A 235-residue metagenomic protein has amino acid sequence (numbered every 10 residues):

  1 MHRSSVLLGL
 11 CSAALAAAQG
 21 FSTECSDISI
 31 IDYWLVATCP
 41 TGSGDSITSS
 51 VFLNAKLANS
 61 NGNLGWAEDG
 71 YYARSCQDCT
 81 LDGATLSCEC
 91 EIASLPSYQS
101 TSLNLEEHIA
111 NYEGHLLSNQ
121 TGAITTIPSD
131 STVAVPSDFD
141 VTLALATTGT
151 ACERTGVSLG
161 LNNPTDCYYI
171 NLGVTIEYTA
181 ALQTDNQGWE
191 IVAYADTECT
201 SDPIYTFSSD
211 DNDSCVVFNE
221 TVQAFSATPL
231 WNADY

Functional and structural regions predicted by a protein language model:
M1-Q19: Fungal secretory targeting signals
A17-Q19, E24-D27, S43, S49-S60 (+4 more regions): Compact beta-sheet-dominated domain cores in extracellular/mature segments
I28-W34, D78-T85: Short, ordered beta-strand-loop transition motifs
P40: Acidic/polar N-terminal loop/beta-strand segments that form early-domain functional surfaces
G65-A73, S87: Cationic, beta-structured binding surfaces that engage anionic biopolymers and membranes
